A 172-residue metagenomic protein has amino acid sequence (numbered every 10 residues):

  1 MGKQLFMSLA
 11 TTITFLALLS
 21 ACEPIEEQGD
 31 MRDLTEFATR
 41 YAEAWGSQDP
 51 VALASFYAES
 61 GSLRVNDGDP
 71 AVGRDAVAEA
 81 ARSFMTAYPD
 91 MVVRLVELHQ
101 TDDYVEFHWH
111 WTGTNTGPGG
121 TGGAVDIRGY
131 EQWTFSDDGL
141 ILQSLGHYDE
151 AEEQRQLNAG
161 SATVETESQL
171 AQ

Functional and structural regions predicted by a protein language model:
M1-A10: Bacterial N-terminal signal peptides that target proteins for export
L9-L18: Bacterial N-terminal signal peptides
A21-E59, A162-Q172: Short, low-complexity N-terminal intrinsically disordered segments enriched in polar/charged residues
G29-T35, P50-D102: A solvent-exposed, acidic/Ser-Thr-rich amphipathic alpha-helical stretch
T86-D90, G113-V125: Short, cysteine-centered beta-strand-loop-beta hairpins and adjacent loop/turn segments enriched in charged/polar
V92-V93, V125-E131: Short, surface-exposed coil-to-beta transition loops
D102-G113: A short hydrophobic beta-strand element
R128-G160: Short beta-strand edge/turn micro-motifs at domain boundaries
